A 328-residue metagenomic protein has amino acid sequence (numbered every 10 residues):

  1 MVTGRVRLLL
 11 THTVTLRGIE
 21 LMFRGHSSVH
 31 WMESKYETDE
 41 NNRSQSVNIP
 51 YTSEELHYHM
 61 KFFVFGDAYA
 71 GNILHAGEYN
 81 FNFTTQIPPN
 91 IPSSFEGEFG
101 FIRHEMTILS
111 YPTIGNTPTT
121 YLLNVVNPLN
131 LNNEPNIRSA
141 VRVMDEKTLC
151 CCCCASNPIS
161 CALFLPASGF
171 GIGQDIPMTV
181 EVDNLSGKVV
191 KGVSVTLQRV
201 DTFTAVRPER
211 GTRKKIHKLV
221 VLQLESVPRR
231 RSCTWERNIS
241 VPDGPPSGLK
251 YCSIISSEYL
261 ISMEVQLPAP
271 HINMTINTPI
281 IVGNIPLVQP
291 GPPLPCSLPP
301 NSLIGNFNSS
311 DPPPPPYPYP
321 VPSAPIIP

Functional and structural regions predicted by a protein language model:
M1-P328: C-terminal beta-sandwich interaction modules and adjacent acidic, Ser/Thr/Pro/Gly-rich low-complexity tails used
